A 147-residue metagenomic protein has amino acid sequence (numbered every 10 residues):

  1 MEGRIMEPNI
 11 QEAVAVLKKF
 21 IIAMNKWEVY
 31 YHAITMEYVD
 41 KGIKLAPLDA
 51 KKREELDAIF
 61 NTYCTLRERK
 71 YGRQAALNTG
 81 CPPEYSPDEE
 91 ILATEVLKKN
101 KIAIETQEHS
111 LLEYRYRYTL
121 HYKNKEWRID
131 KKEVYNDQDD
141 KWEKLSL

Functional and structural regions predicted by a protein language model:
M1-M6: Short, Lys/Arg-enriched N-terminal segments with co-localized hydrophobic residues within the first ~10-30 amino acids
E7-Y31: Short, aromatic-enriched amphipathic alpha-helices that serve as compact interaction elements
E12, V16, K51, E55-A58 (+1 more regions): Exposed alpha-helical structural elements
M24-G72: A structured, charge-rich N-terminal accessory region that forms the first stable segment of a protein and links
K51-L112: Surface-exposed, charged secondary-structure patches
E95-K101, E108-R115, K123, K131-L147: Low-complexity, intrinsically disordered terminal/linker segments enriched in charged and Gly/Pro repeats
